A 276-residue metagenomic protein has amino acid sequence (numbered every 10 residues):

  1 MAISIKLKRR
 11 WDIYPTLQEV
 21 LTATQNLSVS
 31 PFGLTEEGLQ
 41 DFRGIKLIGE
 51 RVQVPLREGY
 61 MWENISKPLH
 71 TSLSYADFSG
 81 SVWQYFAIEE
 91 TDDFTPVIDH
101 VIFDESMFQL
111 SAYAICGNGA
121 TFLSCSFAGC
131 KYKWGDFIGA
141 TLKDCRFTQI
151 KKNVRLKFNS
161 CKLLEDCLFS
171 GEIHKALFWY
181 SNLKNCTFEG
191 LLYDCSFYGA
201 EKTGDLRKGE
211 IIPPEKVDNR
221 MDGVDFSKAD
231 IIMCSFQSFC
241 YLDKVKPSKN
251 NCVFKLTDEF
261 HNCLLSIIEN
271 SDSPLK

Functional and structural regions predicted by a protein language model:
I5-H261: Tandem repeat scaffolds
L264-K276: C-terminal structured domain segments
